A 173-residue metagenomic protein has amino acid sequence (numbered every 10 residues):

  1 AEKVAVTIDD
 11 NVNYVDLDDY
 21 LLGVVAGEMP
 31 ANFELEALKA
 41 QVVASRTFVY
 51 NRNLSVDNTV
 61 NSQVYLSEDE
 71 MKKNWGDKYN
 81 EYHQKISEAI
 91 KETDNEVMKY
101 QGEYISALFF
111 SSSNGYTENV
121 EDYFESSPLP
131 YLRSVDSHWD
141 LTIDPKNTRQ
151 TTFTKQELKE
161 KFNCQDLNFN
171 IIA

Functional and structural regions predicted by a protein language model:
A1-A173: Conserved, single-site charged/polar hotspot
